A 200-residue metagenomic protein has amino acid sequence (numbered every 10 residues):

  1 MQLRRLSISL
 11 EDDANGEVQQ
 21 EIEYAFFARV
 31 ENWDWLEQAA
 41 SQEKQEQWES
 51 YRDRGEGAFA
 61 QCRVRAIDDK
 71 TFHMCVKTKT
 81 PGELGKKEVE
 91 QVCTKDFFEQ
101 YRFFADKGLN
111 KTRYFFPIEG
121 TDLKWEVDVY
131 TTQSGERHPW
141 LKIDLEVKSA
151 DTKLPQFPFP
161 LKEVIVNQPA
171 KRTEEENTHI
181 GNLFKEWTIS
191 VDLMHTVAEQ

Functional and structural regions predicted by a protein language model:
Q2-Q200: Phosphate-end processing signature that detects enzymes handling 5′-triphosphorylated RNA and polyphosphate
